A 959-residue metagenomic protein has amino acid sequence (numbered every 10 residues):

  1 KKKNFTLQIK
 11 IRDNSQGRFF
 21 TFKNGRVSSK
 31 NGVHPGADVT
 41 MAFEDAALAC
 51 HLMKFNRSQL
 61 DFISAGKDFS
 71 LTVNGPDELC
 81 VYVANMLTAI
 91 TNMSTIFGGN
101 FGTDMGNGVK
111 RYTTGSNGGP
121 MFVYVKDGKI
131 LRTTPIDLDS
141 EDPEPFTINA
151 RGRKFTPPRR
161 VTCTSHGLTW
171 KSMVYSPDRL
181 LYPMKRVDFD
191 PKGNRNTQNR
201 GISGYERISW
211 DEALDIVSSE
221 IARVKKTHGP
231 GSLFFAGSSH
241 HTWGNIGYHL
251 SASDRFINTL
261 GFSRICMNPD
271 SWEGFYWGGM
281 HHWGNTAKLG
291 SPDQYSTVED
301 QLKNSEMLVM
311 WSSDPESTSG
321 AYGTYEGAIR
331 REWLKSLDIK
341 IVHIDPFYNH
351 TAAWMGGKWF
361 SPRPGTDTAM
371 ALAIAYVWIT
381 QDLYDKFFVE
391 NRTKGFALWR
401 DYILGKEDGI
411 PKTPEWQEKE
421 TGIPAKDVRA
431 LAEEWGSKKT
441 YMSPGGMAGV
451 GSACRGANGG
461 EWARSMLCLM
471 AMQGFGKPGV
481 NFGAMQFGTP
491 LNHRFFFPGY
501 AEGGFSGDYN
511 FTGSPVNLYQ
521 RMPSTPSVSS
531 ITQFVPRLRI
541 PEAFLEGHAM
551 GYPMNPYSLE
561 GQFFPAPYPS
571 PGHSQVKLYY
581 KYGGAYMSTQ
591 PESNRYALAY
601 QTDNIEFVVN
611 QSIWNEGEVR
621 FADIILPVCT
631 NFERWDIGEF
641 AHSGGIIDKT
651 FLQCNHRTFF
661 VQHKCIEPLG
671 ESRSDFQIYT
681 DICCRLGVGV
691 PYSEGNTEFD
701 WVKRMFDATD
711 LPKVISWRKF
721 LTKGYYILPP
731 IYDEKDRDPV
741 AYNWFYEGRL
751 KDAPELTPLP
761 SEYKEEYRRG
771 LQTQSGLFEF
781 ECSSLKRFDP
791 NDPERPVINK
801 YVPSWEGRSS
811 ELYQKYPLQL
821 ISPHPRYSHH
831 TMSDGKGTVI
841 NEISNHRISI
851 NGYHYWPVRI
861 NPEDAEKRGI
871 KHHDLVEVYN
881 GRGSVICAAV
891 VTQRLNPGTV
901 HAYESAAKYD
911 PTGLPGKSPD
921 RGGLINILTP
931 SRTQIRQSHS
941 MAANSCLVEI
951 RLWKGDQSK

Functional and structural regions predicted by a protein language model:
K1-I96: Feature captures hydrophobic
D13, T21-R26, Y124-I130, G881: Short acidic-glycine loop/turn motifs at beta-strand connectors
T95-L383, P424, M466, S506-M522 (+8 more regions): N-terminal export/assembly segments and adjacent metallocofactor-ligating motifs of anaerobic energy-metabolism
F97, R153-F155, V161-T162, H166 (+3 more regions): Long, contiguous, secondary-structure-rich segments that constitute the structural scaffold of globular domains
L168-E212, I216, P230, G244 (+11 more regions): N-terminal leader/propeptide and maturation segments of large enzyme subunits in energy/redox metabolism and hydrolases
S238, N391-T393, E434-W435, A448-G451 (+3 more regions): A glycine-rich phosphate-binding loop feature that marks nucleotide/adenosyl-phosphate handling sites
H249-I339, H343-I344, A369, L467-R620 (+4 more regions): Extended redox/cofactor-interaction regions of prokaryotic respiratory oxidoreductases
M355-S361, C629, D636-I646, T658-P668: Short beta-alpha connecting loops at secondary-structure transitions that line or flank enzyme active sites
